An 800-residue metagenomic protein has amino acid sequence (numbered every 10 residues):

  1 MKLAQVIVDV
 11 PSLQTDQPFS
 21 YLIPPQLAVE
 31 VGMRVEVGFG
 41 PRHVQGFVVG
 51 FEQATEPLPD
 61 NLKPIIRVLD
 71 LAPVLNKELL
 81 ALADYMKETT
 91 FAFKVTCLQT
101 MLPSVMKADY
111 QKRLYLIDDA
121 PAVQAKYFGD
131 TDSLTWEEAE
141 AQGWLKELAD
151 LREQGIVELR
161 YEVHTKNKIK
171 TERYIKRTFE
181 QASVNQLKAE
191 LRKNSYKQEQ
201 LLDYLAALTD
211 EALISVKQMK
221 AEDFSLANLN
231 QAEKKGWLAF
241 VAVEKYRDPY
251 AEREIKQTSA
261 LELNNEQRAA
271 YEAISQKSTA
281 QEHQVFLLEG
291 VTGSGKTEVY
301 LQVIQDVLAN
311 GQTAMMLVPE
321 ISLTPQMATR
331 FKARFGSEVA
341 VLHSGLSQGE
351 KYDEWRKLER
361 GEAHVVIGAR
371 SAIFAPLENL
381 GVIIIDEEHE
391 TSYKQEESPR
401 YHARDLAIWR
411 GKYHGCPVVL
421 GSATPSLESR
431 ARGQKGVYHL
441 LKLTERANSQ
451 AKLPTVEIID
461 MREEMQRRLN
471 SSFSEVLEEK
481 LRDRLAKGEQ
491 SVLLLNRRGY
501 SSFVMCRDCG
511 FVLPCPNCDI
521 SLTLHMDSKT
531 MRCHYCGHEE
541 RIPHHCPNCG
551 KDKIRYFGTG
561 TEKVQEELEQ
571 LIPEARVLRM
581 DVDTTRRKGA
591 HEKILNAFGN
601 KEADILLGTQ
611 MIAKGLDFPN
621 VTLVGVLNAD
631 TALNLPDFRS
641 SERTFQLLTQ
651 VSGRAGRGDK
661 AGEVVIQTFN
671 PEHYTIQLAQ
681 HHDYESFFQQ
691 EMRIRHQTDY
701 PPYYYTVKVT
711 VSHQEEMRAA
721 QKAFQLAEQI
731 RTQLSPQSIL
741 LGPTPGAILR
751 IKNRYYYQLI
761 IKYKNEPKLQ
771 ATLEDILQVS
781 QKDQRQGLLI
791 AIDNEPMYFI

Functional and structural regions predicted by a protein language model:
M1-M106, S133-V163, D210-E211, F224 (+15 more regions): Non-catalytic terminal extensions of ATP-dependent helicases
M1-V366, I373-S422, G436-N448, I760 (+2 more regions): Accessory, non-ATPase domains that flank or precede helicase/AAA+ motor cores in DNA-metabolism machines
T258-N264, R268, Q281-R718, L759 (+1 more regions): Inter-lobe coupling/hinge segments of SF2-like helicase ATPases
